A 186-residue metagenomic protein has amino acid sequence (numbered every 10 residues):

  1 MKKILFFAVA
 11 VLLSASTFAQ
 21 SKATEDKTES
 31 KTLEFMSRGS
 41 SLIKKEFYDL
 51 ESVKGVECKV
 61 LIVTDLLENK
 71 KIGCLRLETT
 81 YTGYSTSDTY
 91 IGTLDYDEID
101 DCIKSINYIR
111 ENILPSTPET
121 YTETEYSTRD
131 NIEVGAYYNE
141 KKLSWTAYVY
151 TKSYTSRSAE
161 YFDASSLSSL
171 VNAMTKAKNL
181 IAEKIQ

Functional and structural regions predicted by a protein language model:
M1-A23: Bacterial Sec-dependent N-terminal signal peptides
S16, Q20-Q186: Positively charged, low-complexity terminal tracts and the immediately adjacent first secondary-structure elements
